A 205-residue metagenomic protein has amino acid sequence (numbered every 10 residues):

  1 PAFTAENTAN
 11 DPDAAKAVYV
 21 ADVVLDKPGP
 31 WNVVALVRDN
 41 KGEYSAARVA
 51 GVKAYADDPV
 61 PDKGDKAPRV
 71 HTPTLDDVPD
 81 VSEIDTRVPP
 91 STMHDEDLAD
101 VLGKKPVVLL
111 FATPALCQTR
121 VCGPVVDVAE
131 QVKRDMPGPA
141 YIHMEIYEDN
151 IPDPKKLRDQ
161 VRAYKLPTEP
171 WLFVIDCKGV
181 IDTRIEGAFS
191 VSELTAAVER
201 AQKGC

Functional and structural regions predicted by a protein language model:
P1-D26, P30-V81: Contiguous segments within soluble domain cores/interaction surfaces
P59-K63, P73-V78, D182-C205: Thiol-/selenol-based redox modules, centered on thioredoxin-like and closely related oxidoreductase domains
V81-L98: A Trp-anchored, charged/polar loop motif used as the substrate-binding/catalytic surface of acyl/ester-handling
L98-Q118: Short active-site neighborhood of thiol/selenol oxidoreductases, capturing the structured segment around
K104-V108, M136-Y141, E169-P170, C177: Loop/turn elements at helix/coil->beta-strand transitions in domains of secreted/extracellular proteins
A112-T119, I146, T183-R184: Second-shell loop/turn segments in exported
T119-D135: Typically the conserved alpha-helix immediately C-terminal to a functionally engaged Cys/Sec in thioredoxin-like
H143-E169, F173-I181, V191, E199-Q202: Thioredoxin-like thiol-disulfide oxidoreductase module
